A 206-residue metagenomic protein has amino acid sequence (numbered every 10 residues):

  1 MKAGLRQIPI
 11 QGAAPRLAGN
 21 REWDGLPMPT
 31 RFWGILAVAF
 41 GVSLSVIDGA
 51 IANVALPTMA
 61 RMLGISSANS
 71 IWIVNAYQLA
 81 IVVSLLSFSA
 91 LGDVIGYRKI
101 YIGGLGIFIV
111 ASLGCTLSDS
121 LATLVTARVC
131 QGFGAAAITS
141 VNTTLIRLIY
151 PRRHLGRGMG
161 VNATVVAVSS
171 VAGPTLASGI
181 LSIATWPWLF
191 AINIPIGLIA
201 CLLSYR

Functional and structural regions predicted by a protein language model:
K2-Y205: Transmembrane-helix bundle of Major Facilitator Superfamily
